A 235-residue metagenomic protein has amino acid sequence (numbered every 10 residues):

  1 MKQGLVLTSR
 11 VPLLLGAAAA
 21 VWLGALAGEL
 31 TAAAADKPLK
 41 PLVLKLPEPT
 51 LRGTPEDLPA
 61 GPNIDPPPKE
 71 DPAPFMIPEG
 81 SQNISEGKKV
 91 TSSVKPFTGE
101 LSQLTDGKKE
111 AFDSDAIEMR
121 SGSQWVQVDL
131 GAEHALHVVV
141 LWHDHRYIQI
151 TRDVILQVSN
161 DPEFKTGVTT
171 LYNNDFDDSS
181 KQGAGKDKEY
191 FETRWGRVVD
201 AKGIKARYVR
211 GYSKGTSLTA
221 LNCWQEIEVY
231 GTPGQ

Functional and structural regions predicted by a protein language model:
M1-S9: N-terminal secretory signal peptides that target proteins for export/translocation
P12-E29: Bacterial N-terminal signal peptides
A32-S81: N-terminal pre-domain segments of enzymes
A35-G53, S93-K95, I117-W125, E133-H134 (+1 more regions): Trp- and acidic/polar-enriched beta-sheet ligand-binding modules for extracellular glycan and matrix recognition
A73-K108: Predominantly extracellular/luminal regions of secreted and cell-surface proteins, especially disulfide-bonded
L136-V138: Contiguous beta-strand segments within globular domains
